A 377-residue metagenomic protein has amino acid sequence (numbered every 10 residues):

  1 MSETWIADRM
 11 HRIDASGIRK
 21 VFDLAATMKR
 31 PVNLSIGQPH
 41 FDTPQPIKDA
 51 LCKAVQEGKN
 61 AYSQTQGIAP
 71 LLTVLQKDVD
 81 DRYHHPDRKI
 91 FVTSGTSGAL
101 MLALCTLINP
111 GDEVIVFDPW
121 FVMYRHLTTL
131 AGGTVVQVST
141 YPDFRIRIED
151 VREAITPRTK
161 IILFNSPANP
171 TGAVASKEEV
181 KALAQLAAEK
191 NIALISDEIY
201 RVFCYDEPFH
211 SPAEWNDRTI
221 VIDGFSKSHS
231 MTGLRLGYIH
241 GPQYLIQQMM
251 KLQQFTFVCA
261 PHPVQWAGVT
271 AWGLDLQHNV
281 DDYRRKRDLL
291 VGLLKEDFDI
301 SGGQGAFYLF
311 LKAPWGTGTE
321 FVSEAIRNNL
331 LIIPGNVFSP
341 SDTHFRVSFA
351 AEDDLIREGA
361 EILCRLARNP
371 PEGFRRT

Functional and structural regions predicted by a protein language model:
M1-D8, I13, L24-M28, V32 (+3 more regions): PLP-dependent class I/II
P31-H40, K53-T73: A glycine-/small-polar-enriched, mobile loop at the entrance of the PLP active site in fold-type I
